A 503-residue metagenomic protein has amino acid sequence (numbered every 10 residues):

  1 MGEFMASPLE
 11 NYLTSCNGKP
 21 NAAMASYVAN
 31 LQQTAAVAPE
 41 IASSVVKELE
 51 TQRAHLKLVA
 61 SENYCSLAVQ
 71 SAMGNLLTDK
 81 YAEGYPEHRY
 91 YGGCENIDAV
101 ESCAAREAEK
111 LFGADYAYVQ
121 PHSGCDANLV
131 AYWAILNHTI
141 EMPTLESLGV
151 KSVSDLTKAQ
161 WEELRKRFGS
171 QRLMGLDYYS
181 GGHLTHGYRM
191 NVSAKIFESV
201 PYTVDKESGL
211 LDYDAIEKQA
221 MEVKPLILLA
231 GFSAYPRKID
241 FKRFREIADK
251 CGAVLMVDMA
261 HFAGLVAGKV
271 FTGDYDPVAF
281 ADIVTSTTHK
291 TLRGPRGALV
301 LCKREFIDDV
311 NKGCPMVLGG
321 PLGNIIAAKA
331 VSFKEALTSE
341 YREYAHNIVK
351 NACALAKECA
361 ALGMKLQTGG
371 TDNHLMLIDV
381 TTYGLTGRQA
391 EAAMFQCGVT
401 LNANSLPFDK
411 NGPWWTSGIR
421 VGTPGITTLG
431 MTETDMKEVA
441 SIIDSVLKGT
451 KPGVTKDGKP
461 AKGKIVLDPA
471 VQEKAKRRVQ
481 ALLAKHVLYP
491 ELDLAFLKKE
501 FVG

Functional and structural regions predicted by a protein language model:
G2-Y27, L31, V37-P39, P413-G503: PLP-dependent enzyme catalytic core of the Aspartate aminotransferase-like
A25-A68, K476: An N-cap/entry alpha-helix motif that binds or orients negatively charged groups
E48-A54, D79-P86, P225, F306-N311 (+6 more regions): Short acidic (Asp/Glu) and glycine-rich catalytic loops that position anionic groups and cofactors
A54-Y64, N75-C103, F232: A glycine-/small-polar-enriched, mobile loop at the entrance of the PLP active site in fold-type I
P86-E87, Y116-A117, P321-G323, E340-N347 (+4 more regions): Flexible, glycine/charged-enriched surface loops at secondary-structure junctions
Y90, S123-D126, A330, N347-C353 (+5 more regions): A glycine-rich phosphate-binding loop feature that marks nucleotide/adenosyl-phosphate handling sites
C103-G363: Conserved PLP-enzyme active-site core in the AAT-like
K365-E433, F496, E500-V502: Conserved PLP-binding catalytic core of the aspartate aminotransferase-like
